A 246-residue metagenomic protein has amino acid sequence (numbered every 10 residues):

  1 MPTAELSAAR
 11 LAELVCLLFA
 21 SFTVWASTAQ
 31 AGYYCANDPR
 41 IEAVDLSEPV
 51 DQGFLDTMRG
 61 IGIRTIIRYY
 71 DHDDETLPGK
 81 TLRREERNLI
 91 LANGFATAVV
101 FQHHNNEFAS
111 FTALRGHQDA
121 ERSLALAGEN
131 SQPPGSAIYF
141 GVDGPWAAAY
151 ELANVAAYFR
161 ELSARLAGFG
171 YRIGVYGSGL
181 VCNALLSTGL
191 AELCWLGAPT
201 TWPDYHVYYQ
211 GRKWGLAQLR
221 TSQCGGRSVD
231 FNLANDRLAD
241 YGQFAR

Functional and structural regions predicted by a protein language model:
M1-V15: Bacterial N-terminal signal peptides that target proteins for export
A12-V24: Bacterial N-terminal signal peptides
A26-A31: Boundary at the C-terminal end of the N-terminal hydrophobic targeting segment
G32-S47, L55, S187-R246: Functionally critical loop-and-helix segments that line ligand-binding/catalytic clefts of soluble enzyme domains
Y34-G53, R68-Y150, A156: Substrate-binding cleft of extracellular glycoside hydrolase catalytic domains
E42-L46, T65-R68, T97-V100, I138 (+3 more regions): Hydrophobic faces of well-ordered beta-strands that scaffold small-molecule active sites in alpha/beta enzyme cores
E121, E151-G170: Long, well-ordered alpha-helical scaffolding segments within enzyme catalytic domains, especially pronounced
F169-A184: Aromatic-lined carbohydrate-recognition surfaces of secreted/lumenal glycan-active proteins
